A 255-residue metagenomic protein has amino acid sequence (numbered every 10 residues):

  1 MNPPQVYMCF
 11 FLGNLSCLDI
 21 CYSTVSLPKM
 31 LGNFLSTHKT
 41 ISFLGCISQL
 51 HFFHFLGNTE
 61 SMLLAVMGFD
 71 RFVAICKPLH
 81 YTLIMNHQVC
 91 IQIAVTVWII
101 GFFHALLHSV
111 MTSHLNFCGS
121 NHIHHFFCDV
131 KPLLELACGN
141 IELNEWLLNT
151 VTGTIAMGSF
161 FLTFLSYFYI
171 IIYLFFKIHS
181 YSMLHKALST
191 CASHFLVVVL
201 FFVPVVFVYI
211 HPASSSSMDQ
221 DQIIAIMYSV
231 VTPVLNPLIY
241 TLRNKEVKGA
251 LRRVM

Functional and structural regions predicted by a protein language model:
M1-M255: Transmembrane helical core of 7TM receptor-like proteins
